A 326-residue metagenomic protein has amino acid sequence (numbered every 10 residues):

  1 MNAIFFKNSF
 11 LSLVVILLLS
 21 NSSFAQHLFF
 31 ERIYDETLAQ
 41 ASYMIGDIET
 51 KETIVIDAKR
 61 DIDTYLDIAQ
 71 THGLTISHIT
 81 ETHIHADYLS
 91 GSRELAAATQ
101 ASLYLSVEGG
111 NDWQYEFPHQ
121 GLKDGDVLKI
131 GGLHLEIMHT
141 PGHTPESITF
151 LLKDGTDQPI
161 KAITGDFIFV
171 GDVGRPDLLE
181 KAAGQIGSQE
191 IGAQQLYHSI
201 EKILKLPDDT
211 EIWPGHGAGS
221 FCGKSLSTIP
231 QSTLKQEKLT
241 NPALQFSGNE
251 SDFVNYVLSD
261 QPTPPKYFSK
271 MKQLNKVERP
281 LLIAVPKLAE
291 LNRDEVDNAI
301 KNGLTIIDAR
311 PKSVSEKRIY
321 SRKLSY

Functional and structural regions predicted by a protein language model:
F5-H72, S92-E94, T99, G110-D112 (+2 more regions): Zn-dependent metallo-beta-lactamase
F29-I33, S42-M44, V127-D157, K161-A162 (+2 more regions): Core dinuclear metal-dependent hydrolase active-site scaffold
L38-A39, T50-T53, R60-H139, K153 (+1 more regions): Active-site HxH/HxHxD metal-binding segment of metal-dependent hydrolases
I45, D57, H83, L95 (+5 more regions): Divalent metal-coordination and catalytic microenvironments
A58-K59, I84, G109, T144 (+4 more regions): Active-site metal-binding loops of divalent metal-dependent hydrolases
I79-L89, H139-S147, I212-S220: Histidine-centered catalytic micro-motifs
D157-K161, L178, E190-A284: Divalent-metal (often Zn2+) His-rich catalytic cores of metallo-beta-lactamase-fold enzymes
I283-Y326: Positively charged, proline/Ser/Thr-rich regional signature most characteristic of the Rhodanese/CDC25-like
